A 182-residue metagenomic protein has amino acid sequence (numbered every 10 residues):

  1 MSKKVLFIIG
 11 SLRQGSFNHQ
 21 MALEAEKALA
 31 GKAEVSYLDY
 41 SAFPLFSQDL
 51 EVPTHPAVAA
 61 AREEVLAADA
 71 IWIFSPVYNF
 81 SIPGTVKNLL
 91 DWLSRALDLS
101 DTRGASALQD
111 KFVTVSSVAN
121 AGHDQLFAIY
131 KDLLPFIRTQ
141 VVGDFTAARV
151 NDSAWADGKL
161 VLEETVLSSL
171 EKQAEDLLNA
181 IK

Functional and structural regions predicted by a protein language model:
S2-K32: N-terminal beta1-alpha1 ligand-phosphate binding loop
L6, Q140-K182: Glycine-rich phosphate/pyrophosphate-binding loop and the adjoining helix
A30-S36, T139-V141: A generic structural motif
Y40-P56, A154-K159: N-terminal beta-loop-helix "entrance" segment that forms/cooperates in small-molecule cofactor or anionic ligand
L50-A67, T165, S169: Glycine-rich, highly charged phosphate/nucleotide-binding loops
A57-I137: Helix-loop-strand module that forms the ligand-binding subsite of alpha/beta enzymes
